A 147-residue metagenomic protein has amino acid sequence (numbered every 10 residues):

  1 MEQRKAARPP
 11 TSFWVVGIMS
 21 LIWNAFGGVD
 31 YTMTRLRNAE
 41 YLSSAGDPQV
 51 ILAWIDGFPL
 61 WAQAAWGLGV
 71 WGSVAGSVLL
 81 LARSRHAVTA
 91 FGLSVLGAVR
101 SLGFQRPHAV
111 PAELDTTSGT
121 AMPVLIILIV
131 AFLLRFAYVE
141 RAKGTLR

Functional and structural regions predicted by a protein language model:
M1-R147: Topology signature of small-to-medium multi-pass alpha-helical membrane proteins
